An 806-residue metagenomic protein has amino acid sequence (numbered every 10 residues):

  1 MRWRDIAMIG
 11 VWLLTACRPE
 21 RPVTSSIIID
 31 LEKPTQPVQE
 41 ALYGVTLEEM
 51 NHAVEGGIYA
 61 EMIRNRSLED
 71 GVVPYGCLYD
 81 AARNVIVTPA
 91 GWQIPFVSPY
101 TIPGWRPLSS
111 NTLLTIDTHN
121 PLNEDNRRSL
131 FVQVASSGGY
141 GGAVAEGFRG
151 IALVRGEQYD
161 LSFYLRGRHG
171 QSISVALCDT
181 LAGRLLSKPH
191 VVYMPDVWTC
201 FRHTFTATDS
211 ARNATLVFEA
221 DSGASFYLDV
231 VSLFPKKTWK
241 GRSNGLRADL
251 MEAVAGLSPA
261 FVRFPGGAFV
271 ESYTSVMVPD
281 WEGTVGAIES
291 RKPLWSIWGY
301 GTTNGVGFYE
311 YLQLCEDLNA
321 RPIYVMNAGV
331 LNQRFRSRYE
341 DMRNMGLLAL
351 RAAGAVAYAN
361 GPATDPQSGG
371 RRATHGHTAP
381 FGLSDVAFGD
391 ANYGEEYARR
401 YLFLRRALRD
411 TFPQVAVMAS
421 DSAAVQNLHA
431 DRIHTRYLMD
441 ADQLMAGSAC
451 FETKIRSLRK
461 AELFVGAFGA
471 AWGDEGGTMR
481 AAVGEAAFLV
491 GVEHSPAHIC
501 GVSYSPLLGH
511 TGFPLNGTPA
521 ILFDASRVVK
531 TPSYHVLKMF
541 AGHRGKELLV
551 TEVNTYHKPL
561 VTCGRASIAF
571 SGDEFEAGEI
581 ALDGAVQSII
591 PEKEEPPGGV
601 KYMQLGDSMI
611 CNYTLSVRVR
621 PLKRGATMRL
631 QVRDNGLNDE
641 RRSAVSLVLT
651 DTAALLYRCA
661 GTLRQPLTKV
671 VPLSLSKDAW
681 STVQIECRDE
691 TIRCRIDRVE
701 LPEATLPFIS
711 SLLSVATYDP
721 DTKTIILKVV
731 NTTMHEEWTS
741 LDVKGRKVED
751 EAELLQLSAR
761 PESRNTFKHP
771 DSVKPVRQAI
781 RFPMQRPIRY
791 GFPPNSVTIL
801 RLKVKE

Functional and structural regions predicted by a protein language model:
S26-I29, F163, F201-S232, S368-H375 (+3 more regions): Extracellular beta-strand ligand-recognition surfaces/modules
V45, G76-L78, A82-S129, V270-F308 (+2 more regions): Aromatic- and acidic-residue-enriched carbohydrate-binding clefts of CAZyme catalytic domains
E49-M50, V330-Q333, F464-R544, L549-P559 (+1 more regions): Aromatic/acidic polysaccharide-binding cleft in carbohydrate-active enzymes
R64-G71, L130, A143-I173, T199-T206 (+5 more regions): Extra-cytoplasmic beta-strand recognition segments
Y140-G141, F148-G256: Extended acidic/polar, glycine-enriched regions that form or flank non-catalytic beta-rich accessory modules
A214-D221, S225, P362, R372 (+3 more regions): Noncatalytic carbohydrate-binding groove/subsite architecture in carbohydrate-active enzymes
K558-F708: Extracellular glycan-recognition regions
S711-V748, L754, T798-I799: Carbohydrate-binding surface patches
